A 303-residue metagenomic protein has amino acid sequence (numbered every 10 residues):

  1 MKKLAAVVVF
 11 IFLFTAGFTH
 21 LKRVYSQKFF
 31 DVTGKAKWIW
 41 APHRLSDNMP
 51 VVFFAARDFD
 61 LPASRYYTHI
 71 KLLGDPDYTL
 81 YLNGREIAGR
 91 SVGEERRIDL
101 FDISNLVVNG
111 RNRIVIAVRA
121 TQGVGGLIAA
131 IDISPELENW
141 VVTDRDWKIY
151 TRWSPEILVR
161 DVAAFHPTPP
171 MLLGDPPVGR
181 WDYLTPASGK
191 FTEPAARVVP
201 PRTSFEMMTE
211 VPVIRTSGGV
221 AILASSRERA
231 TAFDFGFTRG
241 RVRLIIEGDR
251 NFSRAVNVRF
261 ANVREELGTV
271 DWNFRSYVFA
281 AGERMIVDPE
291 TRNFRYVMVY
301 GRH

Functional and structural regions predicted by a protein language model:
M1-I11: N-terminal Sec-pathway targeting helices
F12-H303: Extracellular/oxidizing-compartment recognition motifs
